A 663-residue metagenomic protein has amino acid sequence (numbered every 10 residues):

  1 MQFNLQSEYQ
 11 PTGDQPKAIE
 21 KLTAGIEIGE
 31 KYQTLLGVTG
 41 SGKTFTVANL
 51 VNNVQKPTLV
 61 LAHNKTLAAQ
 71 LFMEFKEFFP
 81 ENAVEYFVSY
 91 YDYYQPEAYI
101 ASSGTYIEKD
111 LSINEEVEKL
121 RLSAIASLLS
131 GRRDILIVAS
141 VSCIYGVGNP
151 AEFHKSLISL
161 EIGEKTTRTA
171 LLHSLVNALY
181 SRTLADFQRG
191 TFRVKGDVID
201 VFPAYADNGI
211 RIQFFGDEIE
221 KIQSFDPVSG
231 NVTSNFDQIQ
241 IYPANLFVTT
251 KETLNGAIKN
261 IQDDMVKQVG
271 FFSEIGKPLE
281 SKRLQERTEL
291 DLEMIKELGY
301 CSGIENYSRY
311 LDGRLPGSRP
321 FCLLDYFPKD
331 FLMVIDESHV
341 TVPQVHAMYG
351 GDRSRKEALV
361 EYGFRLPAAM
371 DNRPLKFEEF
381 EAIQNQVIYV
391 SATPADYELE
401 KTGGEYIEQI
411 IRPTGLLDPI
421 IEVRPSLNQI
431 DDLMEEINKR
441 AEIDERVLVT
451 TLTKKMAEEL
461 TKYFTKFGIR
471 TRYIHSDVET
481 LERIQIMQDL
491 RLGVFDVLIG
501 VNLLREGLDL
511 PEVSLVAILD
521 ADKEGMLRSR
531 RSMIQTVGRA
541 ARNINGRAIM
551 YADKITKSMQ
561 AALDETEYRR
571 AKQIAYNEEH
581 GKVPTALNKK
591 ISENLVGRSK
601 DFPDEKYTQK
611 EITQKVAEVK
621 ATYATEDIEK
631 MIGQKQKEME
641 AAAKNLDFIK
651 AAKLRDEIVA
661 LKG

Functional and structural regions predicted by a protein language model:
M1-Q2, K439, K572-K653, I658-G663: Acidic, low-complexity intrinsically disordered tails
M1-S592, V596: ASCE RecA-like P-loop NTPase motor cores that couple ATP hydrolysis to mechanical translocation on nucleic acids
